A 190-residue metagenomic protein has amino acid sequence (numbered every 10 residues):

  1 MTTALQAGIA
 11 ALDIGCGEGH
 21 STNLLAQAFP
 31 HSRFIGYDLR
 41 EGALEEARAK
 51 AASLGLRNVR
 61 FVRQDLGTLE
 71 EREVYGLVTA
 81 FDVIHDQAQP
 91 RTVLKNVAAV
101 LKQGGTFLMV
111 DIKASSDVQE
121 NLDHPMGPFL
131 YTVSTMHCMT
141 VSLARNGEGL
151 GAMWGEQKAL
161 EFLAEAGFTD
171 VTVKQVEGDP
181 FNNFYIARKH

Functional and structural regions predicted by a protein language model:
L5-Q6, R72, L94: A short, aliphatic-rich alpha-helical micro-motif
Q6-G17: Conserved class I S-adenosyl-L-methionine
A10-L12, T22-G67: Class I SAM-dependent methyltransferase SAM/SAH-binding core
G67-V78: A short acidic, Gly/Pro-enriched loop at the edge of an enzyme's catalytic core that lines a small-molecule cofactor
G76-P90: A short SAM/SAH-binding and catalytic strip from SAM-dependent methyltransferases
R91-Q103: A short glycine-rich, Lys/Arg-flanked "PGG" loop and its adjoining helix->strand segment in the class I
V110-E165, T172: C-terminal alpha-helical "lid/dimerization" subdomain adjacent to the S-adenosyl-L-methionine
G167-H190: Core SAM-dependent methyltransferase catalytic element
